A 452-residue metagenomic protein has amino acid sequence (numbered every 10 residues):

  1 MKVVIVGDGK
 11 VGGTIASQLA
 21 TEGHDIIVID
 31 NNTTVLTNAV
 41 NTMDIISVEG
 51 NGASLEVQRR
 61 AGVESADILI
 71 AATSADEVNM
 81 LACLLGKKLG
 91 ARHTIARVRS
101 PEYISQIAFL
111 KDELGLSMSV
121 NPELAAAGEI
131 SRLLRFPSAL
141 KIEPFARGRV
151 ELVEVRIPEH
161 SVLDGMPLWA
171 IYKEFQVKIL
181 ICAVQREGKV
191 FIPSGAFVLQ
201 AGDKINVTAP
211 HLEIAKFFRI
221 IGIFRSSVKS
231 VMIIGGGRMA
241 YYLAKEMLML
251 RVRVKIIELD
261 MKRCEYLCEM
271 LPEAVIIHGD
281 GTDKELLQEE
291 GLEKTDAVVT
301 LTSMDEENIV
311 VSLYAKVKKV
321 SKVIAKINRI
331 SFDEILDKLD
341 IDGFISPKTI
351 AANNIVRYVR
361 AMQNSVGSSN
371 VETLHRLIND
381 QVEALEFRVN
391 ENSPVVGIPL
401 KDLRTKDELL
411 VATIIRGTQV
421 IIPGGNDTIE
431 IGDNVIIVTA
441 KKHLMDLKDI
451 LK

Functional and structural regions predicted by a protein language model:
M1-K452: Cytosolic regulatory regions of ion transport systems
